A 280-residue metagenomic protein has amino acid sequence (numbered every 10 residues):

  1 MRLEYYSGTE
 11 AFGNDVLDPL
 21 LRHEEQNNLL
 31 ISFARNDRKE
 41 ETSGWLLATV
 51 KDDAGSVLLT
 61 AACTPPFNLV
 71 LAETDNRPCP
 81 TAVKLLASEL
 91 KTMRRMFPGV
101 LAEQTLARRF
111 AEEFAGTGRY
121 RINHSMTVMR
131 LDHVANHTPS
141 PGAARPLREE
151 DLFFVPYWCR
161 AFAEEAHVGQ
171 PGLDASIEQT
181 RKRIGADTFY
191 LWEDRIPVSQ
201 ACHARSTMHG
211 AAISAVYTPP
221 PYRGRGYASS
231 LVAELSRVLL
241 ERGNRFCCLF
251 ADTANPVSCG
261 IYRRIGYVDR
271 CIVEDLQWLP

Functional and structural regions predicted by a protein language model:
M1-L30, V134-G169: Short amphipathic alpha-helix that is part of the acyltransferase structural core
M1-S7, D18, E24, S32-M93 (+2 more regions): Conserved donor-binding loop and adjoining core beta-sheet/short helix segment in diverse acyl/aminoacyl transferases
D53-A54, A62-F67, V134, A163-V168 (+1 more regions): Acetyl-CoA-dependent GNAT
T64-P141, L276: Acyl-donor-binding surface of acyltransferase catalytic domains
P78-E89, S214-T218, G224-E241, G260-R264: Conserved acetyl-CoA-binding loop-helix of GNAT-fold acetyltransferases
R94-E103, L239-A251: Conserved GNAT acetyl-CoA-binding A-motif
L101-A107, L249-C259, L276-P280: Conserved beta-strand-loop-alpha-helix junction that forms the acyl-donor binding cleft
A111, Y262, Y267: Conserved active-site tyrosine of GNAT-family acetyltransferases
